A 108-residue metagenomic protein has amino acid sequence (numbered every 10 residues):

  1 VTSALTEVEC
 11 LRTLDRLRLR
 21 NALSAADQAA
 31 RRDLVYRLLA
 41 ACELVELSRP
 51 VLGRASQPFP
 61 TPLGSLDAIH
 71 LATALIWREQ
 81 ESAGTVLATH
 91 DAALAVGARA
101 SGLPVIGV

Functional and structural regions predicted by a protein language model:
V1-G64, A68, A72-G84, S101: PIN-domain endoribonuclease scaffold, especially VapC-family toxins
A83-T85, T89-V108: C-terminal binding/interaction regions
